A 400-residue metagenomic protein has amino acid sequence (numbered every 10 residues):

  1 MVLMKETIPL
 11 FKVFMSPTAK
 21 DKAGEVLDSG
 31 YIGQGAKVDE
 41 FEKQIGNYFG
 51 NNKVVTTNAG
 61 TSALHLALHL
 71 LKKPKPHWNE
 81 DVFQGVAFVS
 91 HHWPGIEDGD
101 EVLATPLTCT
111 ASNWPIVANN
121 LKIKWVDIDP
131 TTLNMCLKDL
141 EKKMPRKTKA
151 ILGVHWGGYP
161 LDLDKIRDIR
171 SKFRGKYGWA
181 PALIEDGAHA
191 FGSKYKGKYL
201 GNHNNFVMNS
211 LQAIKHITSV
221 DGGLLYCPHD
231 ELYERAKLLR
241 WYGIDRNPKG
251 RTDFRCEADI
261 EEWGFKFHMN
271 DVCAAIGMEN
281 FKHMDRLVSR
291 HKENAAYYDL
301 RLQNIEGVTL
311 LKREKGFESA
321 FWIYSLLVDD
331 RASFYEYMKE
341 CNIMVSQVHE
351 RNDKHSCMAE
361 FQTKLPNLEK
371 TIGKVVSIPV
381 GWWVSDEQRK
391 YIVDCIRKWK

Functional and structural regions predicted by a protein language model:
M1-F88, G95-E97, I166, A296 (+3 more regions): Conserved PLP-binding active-site segment in aminotransferase class I/II-type PLP enzymes
V38-Q44, Y48-V54, K138, A150-V154 (+5 more regions): PLP-dependent aminotransferase class I/II
V55, L103, K124, A182-I184 (+3 more regions): Structural detector of well-ordered beta-strand residues that form the stable sheet scaffold of enzyme domains
T56, A104, W125, L225 (+1 more regions): Conserved SAM-binding loop
A63-L71, I116, G223, G277: Buried hydrophobic packing segments
P74-G187, K194: PLP-dependent aminotransferase-like
W179-S219, P248, C256-E261: Conserved active-site segment immediately N-terminal to the catalytic lysine that forms the internal aldimine
N209-S210, G223-P228, M278: Short beta-strand-to-turn element immediately C-terminal to the catalytic PLP-Schiff-base lysine in fold type I
